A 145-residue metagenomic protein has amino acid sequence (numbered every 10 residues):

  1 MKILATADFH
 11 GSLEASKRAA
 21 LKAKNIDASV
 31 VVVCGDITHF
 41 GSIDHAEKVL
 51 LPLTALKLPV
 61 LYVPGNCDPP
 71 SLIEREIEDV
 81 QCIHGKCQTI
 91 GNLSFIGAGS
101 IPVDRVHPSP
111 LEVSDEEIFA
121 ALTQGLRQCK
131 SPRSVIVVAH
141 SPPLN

Functional and structural regions predicted by a protein language model:
M1-L4: Extreme N-terminal starter segment of soluble prokaryotic enzymes
T6, G11-I90: Core catalytic region of metal-dependent phosphoesterases/phosphodiesterases, especially metallo-beta-lactamase-like
K24, D68-N145: Conserved catalytic scaffold of divalent metal-dependent phosphoesterases
